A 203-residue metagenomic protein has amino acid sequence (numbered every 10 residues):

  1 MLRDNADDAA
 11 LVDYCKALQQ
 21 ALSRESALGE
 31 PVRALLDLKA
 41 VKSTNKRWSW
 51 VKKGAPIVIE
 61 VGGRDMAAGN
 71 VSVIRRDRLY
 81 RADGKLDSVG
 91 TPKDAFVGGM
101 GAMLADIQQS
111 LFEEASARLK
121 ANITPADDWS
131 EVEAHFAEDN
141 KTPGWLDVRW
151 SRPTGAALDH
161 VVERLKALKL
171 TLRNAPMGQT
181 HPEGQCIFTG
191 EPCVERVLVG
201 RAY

Functional and structural regions predicted by a protein language model:
M1-Y203: NTP/phosphate- and nucleic-acid-binding module
